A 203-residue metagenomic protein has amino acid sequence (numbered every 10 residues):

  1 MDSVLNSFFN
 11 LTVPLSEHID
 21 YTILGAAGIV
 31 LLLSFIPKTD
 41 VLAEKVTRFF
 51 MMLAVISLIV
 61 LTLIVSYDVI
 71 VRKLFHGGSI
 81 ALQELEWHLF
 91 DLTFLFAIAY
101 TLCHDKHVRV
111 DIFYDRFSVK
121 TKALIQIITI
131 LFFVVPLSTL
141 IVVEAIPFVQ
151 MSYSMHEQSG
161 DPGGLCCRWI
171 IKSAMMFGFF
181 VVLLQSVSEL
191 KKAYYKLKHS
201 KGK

Functional and structural regions predicted by a protein language model:
M1-K203: Alpha-helical transmembrane segments and membrane-interface helix-loop junctions in multi-pass membrane proteins
